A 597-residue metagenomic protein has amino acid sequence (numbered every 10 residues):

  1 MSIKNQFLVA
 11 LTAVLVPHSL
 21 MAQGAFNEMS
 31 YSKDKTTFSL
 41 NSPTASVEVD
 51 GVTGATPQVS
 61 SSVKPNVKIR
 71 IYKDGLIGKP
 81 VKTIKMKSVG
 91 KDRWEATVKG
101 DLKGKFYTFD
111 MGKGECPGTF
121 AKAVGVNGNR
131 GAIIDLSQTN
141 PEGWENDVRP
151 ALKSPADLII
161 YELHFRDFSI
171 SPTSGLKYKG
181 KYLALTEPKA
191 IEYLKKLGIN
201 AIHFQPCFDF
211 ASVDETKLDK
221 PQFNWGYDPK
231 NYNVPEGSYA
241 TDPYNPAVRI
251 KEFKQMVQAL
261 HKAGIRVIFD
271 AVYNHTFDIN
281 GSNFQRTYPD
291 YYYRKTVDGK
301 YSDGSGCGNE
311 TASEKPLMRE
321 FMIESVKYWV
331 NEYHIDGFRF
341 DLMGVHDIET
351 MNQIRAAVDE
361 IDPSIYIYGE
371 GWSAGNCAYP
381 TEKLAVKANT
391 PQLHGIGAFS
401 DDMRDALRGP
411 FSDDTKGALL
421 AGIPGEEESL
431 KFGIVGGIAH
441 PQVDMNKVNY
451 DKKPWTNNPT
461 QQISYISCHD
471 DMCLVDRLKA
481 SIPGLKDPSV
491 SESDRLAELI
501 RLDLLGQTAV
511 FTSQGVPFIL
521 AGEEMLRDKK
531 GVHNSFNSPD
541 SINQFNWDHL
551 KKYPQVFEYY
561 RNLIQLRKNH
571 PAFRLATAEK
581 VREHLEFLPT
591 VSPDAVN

Functional and structural regions predicted by a protein language model:
M1-V9: Bacterial N-terminal signal peptides that target proteins for export
P17-S19: N-terminal signal peptide c-region/cleavage motif recognized by signal peptidases
Q23-K35, V52-S60, V89-E162, D167-G180: The feature marks proteins involved in alpha-glucan
S32-A45, F587-N597: Carbohydrate-binding surface patches
L40, A45-V47, G51, V63-K82: Beta-strand-rich binding/interaction modules
R130-Q138, R355-A356, E360, S364-L526 (+3 more regions): Conserved alpha/beta catalytic core and glycan-binding cleft of carbohydrate-active enzymes
H164-P188, E192-Y333, M343-D362, Y366 (+1 more regions): Substrate-binding/active-site clefts of carbohydrate-active enzymes
K551-K580: Catalytic cores of secreted or luminal carbohydrate-active enzymes
